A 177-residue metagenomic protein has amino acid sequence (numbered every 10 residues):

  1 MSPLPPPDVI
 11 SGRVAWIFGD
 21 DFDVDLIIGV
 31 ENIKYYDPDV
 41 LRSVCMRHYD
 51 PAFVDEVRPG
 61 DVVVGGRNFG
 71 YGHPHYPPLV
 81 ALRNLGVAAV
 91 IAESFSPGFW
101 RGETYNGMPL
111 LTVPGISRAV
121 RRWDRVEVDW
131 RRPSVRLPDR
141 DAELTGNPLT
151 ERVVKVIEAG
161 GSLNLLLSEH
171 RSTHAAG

Functional and structural regions predicted by a protein language model:
M1-F22, L26-G29, N164-G177: N-terminal, positively charged, Ser/Thr/Ala/Gly-biased leader segments that form transit/presequence-like amphipathic
S2, I28-R136, D141: Feature captures the catalytic cores and cofactor-binding loops of soluble hydro-lyases/lyases that act on carboxylate
S2-L4, R125, R132-G177: Long, charged alpha-helical interface segments
D8, A15-W16, D25, E56 (+3 more regions): Short glycine- and Lys/Arg-enriched binding-loop motifs that mark or flank ligand-binding interfaces
I10, V62, T150-R152: Short hydrophobic "helix-edge" motifs at membrane interfaces and signal-peptide entry regions
G12, D20, R83, D141-P148: Solvent-exposed, well-ordered amphipathic alpha-helical segments that flank/support binding or catalytic loops
D21, H73, G160-S162: Conformational gate/switch positions in structured elements
